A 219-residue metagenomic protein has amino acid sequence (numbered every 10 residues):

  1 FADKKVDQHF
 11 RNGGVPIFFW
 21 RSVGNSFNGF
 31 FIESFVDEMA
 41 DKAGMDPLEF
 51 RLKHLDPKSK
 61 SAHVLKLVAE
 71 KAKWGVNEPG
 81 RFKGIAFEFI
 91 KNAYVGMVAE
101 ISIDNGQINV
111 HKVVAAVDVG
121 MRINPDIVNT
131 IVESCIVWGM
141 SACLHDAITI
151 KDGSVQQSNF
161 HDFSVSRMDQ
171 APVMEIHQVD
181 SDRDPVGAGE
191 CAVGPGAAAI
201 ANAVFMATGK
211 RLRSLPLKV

Functional and structural regions predicted by a protein language model:
F1-V219: Cofactor-binding beta-sheet edge motifs in enzyme active sites
